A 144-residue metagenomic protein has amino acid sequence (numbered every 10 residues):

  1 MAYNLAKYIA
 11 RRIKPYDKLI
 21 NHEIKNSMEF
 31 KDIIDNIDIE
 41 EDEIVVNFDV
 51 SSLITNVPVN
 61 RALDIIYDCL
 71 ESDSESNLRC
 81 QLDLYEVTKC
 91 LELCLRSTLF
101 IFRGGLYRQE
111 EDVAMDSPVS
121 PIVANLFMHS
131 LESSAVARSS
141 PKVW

Functional and structural regions predicted by a protein language model:
M1-N26: Non-catalytic interaction regions
E23, E29-D32, N36-W144: Conserved polymerase palm-domain catalytic core
